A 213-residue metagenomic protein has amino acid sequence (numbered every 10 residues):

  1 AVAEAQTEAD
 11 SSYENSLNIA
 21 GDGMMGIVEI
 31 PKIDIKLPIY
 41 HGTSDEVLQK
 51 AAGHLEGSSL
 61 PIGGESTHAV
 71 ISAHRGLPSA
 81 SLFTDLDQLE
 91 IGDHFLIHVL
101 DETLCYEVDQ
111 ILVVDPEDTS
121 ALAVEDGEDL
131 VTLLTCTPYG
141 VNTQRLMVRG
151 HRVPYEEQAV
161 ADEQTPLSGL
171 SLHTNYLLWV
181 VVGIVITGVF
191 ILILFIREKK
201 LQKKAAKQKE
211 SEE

Functional and structural regions predicted by a protein language model:
A1-Y176, L201-K207: Solvent-exposed, non-transmembrane regions of membrane-associated and secreted proteins
Y176-V182: Short, hydrophobic alpha-helical membrane anchors of single-pass surface/secreted proteins
V185-K199: Alpha-helical transmembrane segments
E210-E213: Solvent-exposed, low-complexity, intrinsically disordered, charge-rich segments adjacent to transmembrane helices
